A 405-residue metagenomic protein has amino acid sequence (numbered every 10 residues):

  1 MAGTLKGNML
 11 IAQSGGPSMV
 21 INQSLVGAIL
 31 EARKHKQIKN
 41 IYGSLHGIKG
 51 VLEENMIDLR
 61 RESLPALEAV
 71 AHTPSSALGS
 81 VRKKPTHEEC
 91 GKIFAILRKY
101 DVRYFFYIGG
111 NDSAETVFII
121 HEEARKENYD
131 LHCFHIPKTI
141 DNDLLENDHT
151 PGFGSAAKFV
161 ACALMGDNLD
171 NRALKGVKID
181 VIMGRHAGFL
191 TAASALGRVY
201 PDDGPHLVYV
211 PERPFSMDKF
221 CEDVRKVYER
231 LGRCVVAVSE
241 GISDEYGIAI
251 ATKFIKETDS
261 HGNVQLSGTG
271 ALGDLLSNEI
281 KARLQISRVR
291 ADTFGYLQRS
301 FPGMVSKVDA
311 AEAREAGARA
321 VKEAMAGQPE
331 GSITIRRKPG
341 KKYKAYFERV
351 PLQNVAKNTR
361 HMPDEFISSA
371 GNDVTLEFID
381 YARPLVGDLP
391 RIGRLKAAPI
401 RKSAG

Functional and structural regions predicted by a protein language model:
A2, V51-R103, D112, I140 (+3 more regions): Glycine-rich oxoanion-binding loops at beta->alpha junctions
A2-N55: N-terminal phosphate-binding or glycine-rich loops at protein starts, especially the Walker A/P-loop of NTPases
L5-A12, A69-S80, K138-D148, A173-G176 (+1 more regions): Gly-rich Lys/Arg/Thr-decorated short loops/hinges at beta-loop-alpha junctions or inter-strand turns that position
S14-G16, S44-K49, R82-K83, G110-N111 (+5 more regions): Short, ordered loop/turn segments at secondary-structure junctions
S18-A28, V51-L52, T86-G91, N111-I119 (+5 more regions): Short glycine/serine/threonine-rich phosphate/pyrophosphate-binding segments that cradle anionic phosphate groups
Y42, I96, Y104-G109, E115-D130 (+2 more regions): Accessory alpha-helical/coil subdomains and C-terminal extensions that flank or cap enzyme catalytic cores
T252-G405: C-terminal non-catalytic interaction/assembly regions of soluble proteins
